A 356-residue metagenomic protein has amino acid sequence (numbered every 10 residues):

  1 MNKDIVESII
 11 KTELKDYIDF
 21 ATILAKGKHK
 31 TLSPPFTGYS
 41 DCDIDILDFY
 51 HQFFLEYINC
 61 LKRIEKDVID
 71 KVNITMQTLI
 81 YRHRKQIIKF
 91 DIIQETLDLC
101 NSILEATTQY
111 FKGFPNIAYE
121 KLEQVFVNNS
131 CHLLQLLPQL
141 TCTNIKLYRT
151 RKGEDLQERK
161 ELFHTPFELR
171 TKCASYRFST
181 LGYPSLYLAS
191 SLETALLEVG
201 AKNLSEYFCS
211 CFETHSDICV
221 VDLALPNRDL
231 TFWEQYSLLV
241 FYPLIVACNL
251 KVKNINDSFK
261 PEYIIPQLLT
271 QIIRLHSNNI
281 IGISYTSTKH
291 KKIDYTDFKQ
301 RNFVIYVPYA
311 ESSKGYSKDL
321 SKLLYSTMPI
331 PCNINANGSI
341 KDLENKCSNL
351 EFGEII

Functional and structural regions predicted by a protein language model:
M1-T143, R149, E154, R159-R170 (+4 more regions): Active-site and NAD+-binding cores of ADP-ribose-processing enzymes
Y183-L188: A short, exposed loop/beta-hairpin motif centered on an aromatic-Gly-Thr core
L192-N203: Short active-site loop/helix that positions an aromatic residue
